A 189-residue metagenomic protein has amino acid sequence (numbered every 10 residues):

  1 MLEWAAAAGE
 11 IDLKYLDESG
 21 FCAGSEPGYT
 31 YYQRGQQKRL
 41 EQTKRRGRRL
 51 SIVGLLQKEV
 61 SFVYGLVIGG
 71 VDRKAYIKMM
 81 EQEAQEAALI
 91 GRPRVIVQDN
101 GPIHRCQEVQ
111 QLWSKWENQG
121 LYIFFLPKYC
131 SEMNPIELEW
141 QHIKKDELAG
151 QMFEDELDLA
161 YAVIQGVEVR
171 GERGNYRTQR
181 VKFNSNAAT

Functional and structural regions predicted by a protein language model:
M1-Q82, F183-N184, T189: Extended, low-complexity cationic-aromatic segments
E10-I11, G91-R94, G120: Short coil/turn segments at beta-strand junctions that form active-site/ligand-binding loops
E10-L13, I136-T189: C-terminal anion-handling pockets and recognition modules
D17, G91-R105, N134: Acidic/histidine-rich, metal-coordinating catalytic segments
K38-R45, W116-P135, M152: RNase H-like polynucleotidyl transferase catalytic core
Y76-V95: Short, basic/hydrophobic alpha-helical segments
D99-N100, Q107, I123-D146, L157-L159: RNase H-like two-metal-ion nuclease catalytic core shared by retroviral integrases and related mobile-element nucleases
Q107-E117: Short, aromatic/basic amphipathic alpha-helical patches
